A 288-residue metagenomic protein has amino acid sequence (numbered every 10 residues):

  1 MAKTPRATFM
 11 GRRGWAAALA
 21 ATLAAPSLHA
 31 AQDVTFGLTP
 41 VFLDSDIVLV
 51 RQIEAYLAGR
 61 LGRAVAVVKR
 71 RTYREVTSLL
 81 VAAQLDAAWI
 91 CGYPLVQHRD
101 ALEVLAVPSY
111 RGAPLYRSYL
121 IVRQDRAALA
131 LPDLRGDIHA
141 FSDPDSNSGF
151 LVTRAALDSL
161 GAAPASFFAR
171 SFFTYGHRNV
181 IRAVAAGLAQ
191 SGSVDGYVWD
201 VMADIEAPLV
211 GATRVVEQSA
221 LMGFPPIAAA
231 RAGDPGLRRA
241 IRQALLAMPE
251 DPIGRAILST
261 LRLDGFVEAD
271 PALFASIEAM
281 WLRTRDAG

Functional and structural regions predicted by a protein language model:
A2-M10, G14-A31: N-terminal export signals
A31-P94: Extracytoplasmic small-molecule ligand-binding "clamshell" domains of the periplasmic binding protein/Venus flytrap
V34-T39, D44, G112-V122, A207-L245 (+2 more regions): Periplasmic-binding protein-like
F36-Y56, R117-I181, A256: Bilobed "Venus flytrap"/periplasmic-binding protein-like clamshell domains and structurally analogous long
A64, F141-S159, Q243-G288: Ligand-binding clefts/hinges and TM-proximal coupling segments of bilobed small-molecule sensing domains
V67-S78, F167-R182, L221: Short helix-initiation/N-cap motifs at beta->coil->alpha
R74-A88, P132, H177-Y197: Short helices/loops that flank or line small-molecule/ion binding pockets
W89-A101, D158-S159, A185, Q190-G211: A ligand-binding cleft/hinge motif common to bilobed small-molecule-binding domains
